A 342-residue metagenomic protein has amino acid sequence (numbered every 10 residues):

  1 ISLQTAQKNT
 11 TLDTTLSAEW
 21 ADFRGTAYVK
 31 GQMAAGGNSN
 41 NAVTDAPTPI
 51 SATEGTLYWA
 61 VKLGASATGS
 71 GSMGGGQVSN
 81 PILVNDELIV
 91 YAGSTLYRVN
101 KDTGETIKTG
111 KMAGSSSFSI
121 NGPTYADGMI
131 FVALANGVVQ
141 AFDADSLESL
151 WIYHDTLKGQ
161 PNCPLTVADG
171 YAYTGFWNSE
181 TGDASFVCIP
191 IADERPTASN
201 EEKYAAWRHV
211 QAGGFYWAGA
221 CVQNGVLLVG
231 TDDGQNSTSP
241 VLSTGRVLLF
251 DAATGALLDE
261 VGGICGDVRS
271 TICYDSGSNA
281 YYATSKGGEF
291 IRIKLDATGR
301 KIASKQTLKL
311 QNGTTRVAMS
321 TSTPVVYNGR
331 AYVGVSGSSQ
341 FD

Functional and structural regions predicted by a protein language model:
Q4-Q77, I89, T95, N100-S116 (+5 more regions): Aromatic (tryptophan-biased) beta-strands that constitute blades/sheets of beta-rich domains
S17-A27, M33, S70-L96, G114-Q140 (+4 more regions): Repeat-blade elements of multi-bladed beta-propeller folds
